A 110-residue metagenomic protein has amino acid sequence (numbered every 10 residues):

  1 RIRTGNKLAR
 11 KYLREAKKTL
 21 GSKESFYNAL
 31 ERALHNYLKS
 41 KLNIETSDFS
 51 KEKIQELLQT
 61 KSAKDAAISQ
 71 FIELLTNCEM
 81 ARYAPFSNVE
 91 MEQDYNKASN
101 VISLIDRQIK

Functional and structural regions predicted by a protein language model:
R1-K110: Solvent-exposed, low-complexity, intrinsically disordered, charge-rich segments adjacent to transmembrane helices
